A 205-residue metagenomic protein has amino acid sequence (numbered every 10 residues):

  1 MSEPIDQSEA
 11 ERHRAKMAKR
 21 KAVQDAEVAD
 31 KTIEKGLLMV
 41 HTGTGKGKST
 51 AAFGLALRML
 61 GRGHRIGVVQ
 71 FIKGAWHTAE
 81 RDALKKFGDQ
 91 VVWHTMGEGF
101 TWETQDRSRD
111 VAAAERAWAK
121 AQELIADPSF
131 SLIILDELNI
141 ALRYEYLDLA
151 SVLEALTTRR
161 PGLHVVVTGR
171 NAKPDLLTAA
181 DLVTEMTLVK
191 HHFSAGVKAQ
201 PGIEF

Functional and structural regions predicted by a protein language model:
M1-L38: Extreme N-terminal, non-catalytic leader segments that precede Walker-type/kinase nucleotide-binding cores
P4-H13, T101, E123-S129, L138-F205: Replace "adjacent to P-loop NTPase cores in ATP/GTP-dependent enzymes" with "adjacent to NTP-binding cores
K21-Q24, E115-A119, V165-T168: Short gly/ser/thr-rich secondary-structure transition/capping motifs
T32, H41-G43, M59, V165 (+1 more regions): Short glycine- and Lys/Arg-enriched binding-loop motifs that mark or flank ligand-binding interfaces
E34-K35, R62, S129, P161: Residue-level preference for short coil/turn positions at secondary-structure junctions
M39-A126: Conserved P-loop
F71, E137-L138: Generic detector of well-ordered alpha-helical packing
I134: Glycine-rich phosphate-binding loops of nucleotide-dependent enzymes
